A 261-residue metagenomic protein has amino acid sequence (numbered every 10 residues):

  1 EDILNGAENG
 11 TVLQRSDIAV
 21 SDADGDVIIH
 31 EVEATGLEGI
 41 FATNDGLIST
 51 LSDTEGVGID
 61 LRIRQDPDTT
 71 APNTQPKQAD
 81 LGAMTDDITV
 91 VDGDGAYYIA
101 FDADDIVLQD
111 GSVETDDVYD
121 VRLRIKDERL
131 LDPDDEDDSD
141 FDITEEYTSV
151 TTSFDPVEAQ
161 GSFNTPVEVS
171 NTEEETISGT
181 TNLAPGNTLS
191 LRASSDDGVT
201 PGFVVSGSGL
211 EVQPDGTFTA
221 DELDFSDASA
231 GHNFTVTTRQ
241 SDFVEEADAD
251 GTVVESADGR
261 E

Functional and structural regions predicted by a protein language model:
E1-E261: Extracellular/lumenal glycan-associated context and N-glycosylation machinery
